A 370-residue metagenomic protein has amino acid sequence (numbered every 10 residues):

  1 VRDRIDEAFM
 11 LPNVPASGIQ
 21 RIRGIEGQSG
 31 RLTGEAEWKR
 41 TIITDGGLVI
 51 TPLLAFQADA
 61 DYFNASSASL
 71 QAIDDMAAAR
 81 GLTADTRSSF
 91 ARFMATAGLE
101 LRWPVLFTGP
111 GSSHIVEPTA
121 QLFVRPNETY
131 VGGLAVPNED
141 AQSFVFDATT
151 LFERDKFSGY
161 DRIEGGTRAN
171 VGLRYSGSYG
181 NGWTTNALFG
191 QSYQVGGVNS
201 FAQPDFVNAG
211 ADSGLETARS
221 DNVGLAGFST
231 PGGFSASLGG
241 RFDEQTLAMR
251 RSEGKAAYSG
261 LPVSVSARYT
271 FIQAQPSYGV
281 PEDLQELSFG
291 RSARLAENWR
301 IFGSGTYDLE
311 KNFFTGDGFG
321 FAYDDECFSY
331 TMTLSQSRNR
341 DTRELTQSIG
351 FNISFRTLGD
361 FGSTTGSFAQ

Functional and structural regions predicted by a protein language model:
V1-Q370: Outer-membrane beta-barrel proteins and related beta-barrel translocases across Gram-negative bacteria
